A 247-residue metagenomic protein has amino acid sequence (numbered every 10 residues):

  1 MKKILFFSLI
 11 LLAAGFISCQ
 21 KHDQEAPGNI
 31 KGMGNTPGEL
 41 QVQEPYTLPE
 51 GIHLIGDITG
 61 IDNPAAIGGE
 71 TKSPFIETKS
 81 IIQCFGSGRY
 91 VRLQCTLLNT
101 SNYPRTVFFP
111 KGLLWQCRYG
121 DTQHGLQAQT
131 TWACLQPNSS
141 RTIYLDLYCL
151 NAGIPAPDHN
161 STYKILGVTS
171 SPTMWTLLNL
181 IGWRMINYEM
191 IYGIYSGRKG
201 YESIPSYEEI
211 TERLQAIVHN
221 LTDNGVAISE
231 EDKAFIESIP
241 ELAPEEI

Functional and structural regions predicted by a protein language model:
M1-I17: Sec-dependent bacterial lipoprotein signal peptides
G15-L40: Bacterial Sec-dependent N-terminal signal peptides
K31, T36, L48, Q116-G167: Intrinsically disordered, low-complexity Pro/Gly/Ser/Thr-rich segments with frequent PxxP/GP/PP motifs and embedded
I67-Y90: Short, solvent-exposed beta-strand/turn "edge" segments of beta-rich domains on protein surfaces
F85-S87, C95-F109: Asparagine-centered strand-capping/turn motif at beta-strand->loop junctions
P104-T122: Short acidic, flexible loop segments centered on an aromatic residue
D146-A227: Terminal connector regions
G225-I247: Acidic/charged, solvent-exposed loop-and-adjacent secondary-structure segments enriched in E/D, K/R, S/T, and G/P
